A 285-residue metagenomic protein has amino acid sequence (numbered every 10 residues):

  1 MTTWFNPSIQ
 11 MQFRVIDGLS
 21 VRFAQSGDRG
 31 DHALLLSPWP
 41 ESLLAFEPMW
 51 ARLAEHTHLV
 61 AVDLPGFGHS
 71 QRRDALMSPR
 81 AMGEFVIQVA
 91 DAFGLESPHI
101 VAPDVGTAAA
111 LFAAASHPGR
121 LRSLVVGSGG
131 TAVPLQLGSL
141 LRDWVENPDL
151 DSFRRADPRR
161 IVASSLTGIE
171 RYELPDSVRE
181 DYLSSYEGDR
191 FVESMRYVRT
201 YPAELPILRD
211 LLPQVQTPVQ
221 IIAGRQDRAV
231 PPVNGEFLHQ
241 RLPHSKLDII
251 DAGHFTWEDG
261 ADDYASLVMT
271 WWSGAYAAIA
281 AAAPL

Functional and structural regions predicted by a protein language model:
T2-S20: N-terminal cap/lid segment of alpha/beta-hydrolase-fold proteins
I16, A24, A61-A102, S266: Active-site loop/oxyanion-hole signature of alpha/beta-hydrolase fold enzymes
L19-H69: Conserved HGGG/HGGXW glycine-rich cap/lid loop of the alpha/beta-hydrolase fold
A102, G106, A110: Gly/Ala-rich beta-loop-alpha elbow adjacent to hydrolase catalytic centers
A115, L121-F153: Flexible "cap/lid" loop of the alpha/beta hydrolase fold
L135-L137, R155-Q214: Conserved alpha/beta-hydrolase catalytic His-Asp/Glu region
R190-Q240, D251: Conserved serine/cysteine hydrolase catalytic core
H244-L285: Catalytic active-site module of serine/aspartate enzymes centered on a nucleophile-bearing elbow/loop
